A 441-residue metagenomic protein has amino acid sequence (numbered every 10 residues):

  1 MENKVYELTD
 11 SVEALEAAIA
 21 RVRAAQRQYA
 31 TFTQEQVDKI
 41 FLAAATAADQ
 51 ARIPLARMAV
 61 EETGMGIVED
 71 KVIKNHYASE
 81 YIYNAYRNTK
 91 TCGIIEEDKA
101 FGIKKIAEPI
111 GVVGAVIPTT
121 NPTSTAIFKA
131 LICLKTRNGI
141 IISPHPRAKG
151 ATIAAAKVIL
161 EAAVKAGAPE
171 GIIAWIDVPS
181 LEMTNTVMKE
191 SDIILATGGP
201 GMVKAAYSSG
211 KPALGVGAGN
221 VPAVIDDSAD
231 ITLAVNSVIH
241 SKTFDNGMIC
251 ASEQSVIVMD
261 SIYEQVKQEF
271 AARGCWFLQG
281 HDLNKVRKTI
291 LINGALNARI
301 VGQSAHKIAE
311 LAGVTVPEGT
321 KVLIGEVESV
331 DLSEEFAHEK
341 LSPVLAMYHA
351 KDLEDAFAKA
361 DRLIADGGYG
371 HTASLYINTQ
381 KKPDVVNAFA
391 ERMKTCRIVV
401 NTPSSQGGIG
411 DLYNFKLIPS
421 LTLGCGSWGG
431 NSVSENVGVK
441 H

Functional and structural regions predicted by a protein language model:
M1-K104, I132, A272: N-terminal Rossmann-like NAD(P)+-binding subdomain of aldehyde/semialdehyde dehydrogenases
E2, T9-V12, F128, K135 (+1 more regions): ALDH superfamily catalytic-core signature
A18-A20, G215-G217, D245-C250, E334-L341 (+1 more regions): Short, flexible turn/loop "capping" segments at secondary-structure junctions
I19, R23-Q26, A30-T33, F41-R52 (+13 more regions): Structural signal for hydrophobic packing residues in well-ordered secondary-structure cores of soluble enzyme domains
A30, V314-H441: Conserved C-terminal structural/oligomerization subdomain of aldehyde/semialdehyde dehydrogenase
T31-E35, P169-I173, N246-C250, W276-V286 (+3 more regions): Flexible, glycine/charged-enriched surface loops at secondary-structure junctions
I94-L233: Rossmann-like NAD(P) dinucleotide-binding subdomain of oxidoreductase/dehydrogenase enzymes
P144, N220-V224, Q254, G424-G429: Short beta-alpha connecting loops at secondary-structure transitions that line or flank enzyme active sites
